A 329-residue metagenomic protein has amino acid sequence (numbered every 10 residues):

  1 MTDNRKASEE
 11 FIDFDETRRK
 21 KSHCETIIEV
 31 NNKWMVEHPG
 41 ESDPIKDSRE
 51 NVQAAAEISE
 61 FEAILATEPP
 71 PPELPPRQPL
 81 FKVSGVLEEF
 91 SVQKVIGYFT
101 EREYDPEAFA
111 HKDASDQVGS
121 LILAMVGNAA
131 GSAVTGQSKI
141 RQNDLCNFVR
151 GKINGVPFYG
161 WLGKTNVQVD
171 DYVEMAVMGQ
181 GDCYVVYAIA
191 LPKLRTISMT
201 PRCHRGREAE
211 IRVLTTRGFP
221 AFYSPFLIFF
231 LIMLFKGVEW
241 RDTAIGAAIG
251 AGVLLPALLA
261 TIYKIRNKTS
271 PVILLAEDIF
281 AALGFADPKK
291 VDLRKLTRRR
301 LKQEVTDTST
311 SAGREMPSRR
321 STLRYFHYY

Functional and structural regions predicted by a protein language model:
M1-P75, G313-P317, Y329: N-terminal intrinsically disordered, low-complexity, charge/repeat-rich segments that act as generic
K6, D278-Y329: Charged, low-complexity cytosol-facing tails and large interhelical loops of integral membrane proteins
E73-I140, G206-A209: Structural detector for short beta-strands of small beta-barrel domains
N143-N154: Short, basic/aromatic beta-hairpin or loop at an interaction surface
K152-N166: Beta-strand/loop nucleic-acid-binding surfaces
L162-A176: Short nucleic-acid-contacting surface segments enriched for D/E, G, S/T with interspersed K/R
Y187-F229: Cytosolic-side membrane-insertion boundary helix
I211-I273: Transmembrane alpha-helical hairpins and terminal membrane-anchor modules
